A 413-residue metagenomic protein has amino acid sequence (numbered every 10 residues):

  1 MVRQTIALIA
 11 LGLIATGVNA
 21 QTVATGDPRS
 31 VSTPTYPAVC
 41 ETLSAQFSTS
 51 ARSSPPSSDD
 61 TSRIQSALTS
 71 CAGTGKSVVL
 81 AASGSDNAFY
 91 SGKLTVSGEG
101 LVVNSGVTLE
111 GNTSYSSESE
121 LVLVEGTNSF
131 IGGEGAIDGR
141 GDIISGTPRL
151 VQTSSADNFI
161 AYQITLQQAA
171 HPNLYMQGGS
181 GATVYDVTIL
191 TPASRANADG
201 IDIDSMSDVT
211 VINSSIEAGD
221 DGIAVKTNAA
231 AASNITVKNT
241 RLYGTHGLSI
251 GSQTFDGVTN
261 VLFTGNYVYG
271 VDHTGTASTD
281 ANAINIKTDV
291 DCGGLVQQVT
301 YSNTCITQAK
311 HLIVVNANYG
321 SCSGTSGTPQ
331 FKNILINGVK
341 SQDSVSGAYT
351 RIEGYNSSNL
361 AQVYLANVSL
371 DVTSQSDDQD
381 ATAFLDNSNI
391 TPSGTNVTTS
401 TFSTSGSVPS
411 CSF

Functional and structural regions predicted by a protein language model:
V2-S97, V107-A156, Y162, T191-A193 (+2 more regions): Extracellular "leader-to-stem" segments immediately downstream of a signal peptide or signal-anchor in secreted/lumenal
R3, I203-S205: Conserved strand-loop elements at the edges of beta-sheets that form or border functional pockets
S62, V79-S85, G92-E99, T147 (+6 more regions): Folded extracytoplasmic luminal domains of secretory or organellar precursors
G73-T74, H273-G275: Alpha-helix termini
Y90-S91, S114-L123, I143-Q152, Q168-P172 (+6 more regions): Extracellular beta-strand/beta-solenoid scaffold signature
G100, S105-G106, T127-A136, D157-Q168 (+9 more regions): Right-handed parallel beta-helix
T254, T274-F413: Extracellular beta-rich repeat passengers
